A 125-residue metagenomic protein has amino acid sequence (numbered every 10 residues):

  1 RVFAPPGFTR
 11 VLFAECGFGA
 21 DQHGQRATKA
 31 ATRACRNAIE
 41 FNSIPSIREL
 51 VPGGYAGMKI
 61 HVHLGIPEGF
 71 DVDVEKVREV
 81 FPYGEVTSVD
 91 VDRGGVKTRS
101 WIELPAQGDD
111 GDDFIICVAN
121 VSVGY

Functional and structural regions predicted by a protein language model:
V2-F3, E49-P52, R78, E103-D112: A generic local secondary-structure boundary/capping motif
V2-G54, G65-V72, I115-Y125: Conserved mixed alpha/beta catalytic, RNA-binding, or beta-rich assembly cores of soluble enzyme, regulatory
A31-R36, E79-G84, G108-D110: Short, low-complexity, polar/charged sequence segments that are solvent-exposed and flexible
N42-S46, M58, V80, V96: Proteins with a high burden of low-complexity, intrinsically disordered sequence enriched in S/T/G/P/A and R, requiring
G53-H61, R99: Charge-rich, low-complexity amphipathic helices in intrinsically disordered tails/linkers adjacent to domains
M58-G65, E75-V77: A structural-propensity feature for long, helix-poor, extended segments
G69-E85: Short, low-complexity, polybasic intrinsically disordered segments
G84-Y125: C-terminal edge-of-domain segments
